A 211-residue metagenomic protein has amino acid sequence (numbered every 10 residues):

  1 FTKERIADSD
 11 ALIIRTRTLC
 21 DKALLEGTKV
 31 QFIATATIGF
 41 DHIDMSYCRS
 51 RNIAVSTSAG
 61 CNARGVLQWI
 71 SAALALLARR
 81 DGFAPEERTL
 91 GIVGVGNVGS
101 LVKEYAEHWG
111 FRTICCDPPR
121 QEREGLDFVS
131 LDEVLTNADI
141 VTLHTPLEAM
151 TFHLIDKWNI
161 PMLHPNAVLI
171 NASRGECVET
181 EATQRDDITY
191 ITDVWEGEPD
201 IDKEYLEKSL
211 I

Functional and structural regions predicted by a protein language model:
F1-A11, I114: N-terminal glycine-/charge-rich "phosphate-binding" loop or analogous flexible N-terminal tail
D10-G82: Phosphate/diphosphate ligand-binding glycine-rich loop within oxidoreductases
L19-L24, P119-Y205: Rossmann-like adenosine-cofactor binding region
G27-F32, R51-A54, G110-F111, H164-A167 (+1 more regions): A short helix->loop->beta-strand "cap" motif at the edges of active sites that frequently abuts
V30, E86-L90, K157, N166: Phosphate-coordination loops involved in phosphoryl transfer and adenosine-cofactor binding
S56, E204-I211: Short FAD-binding loop at a beta-strand-to-alpha-helix junction that anchors the flavin cofactor in diverse
A73-W109, D127: Glycine-rich NAD(P)-binding loop of Rossmann-like domains
